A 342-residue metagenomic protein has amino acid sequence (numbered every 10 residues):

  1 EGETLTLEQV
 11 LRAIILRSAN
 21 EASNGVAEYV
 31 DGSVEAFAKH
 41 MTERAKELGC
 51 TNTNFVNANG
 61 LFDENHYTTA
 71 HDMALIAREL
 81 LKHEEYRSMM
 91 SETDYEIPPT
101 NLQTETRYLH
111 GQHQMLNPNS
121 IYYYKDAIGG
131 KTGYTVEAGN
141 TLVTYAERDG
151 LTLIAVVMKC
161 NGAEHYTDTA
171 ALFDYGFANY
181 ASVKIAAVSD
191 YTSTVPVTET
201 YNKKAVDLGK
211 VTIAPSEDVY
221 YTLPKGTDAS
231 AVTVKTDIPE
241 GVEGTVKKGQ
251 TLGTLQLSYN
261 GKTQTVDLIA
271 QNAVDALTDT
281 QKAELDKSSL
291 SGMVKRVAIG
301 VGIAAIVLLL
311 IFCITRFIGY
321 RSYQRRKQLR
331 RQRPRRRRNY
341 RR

Functional and structural regions predicted by a protein language model:
E1-H71, L75-E84, S88, R148: Active-site-adjacent loops and short helices of periplasmic peptidoglycan-processing enzymes
C50-T51, N65-Y67, H71-A304, F312 (+3 more regions): Domain-terminus/edge residues, biased toward the C-terminal soluble/receptor-binding domains of extracytoplasmic
R333-R335: Non-catalytic terminal segments and appended small domains
